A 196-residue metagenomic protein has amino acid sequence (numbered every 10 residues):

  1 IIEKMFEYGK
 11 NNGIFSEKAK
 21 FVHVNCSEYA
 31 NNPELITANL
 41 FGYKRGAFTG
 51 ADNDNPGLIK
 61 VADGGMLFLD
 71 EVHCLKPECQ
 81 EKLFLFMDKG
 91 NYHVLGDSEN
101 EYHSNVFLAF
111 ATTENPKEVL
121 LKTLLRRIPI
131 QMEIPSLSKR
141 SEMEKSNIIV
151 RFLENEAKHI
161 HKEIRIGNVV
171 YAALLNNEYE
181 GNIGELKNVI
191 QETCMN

Functional and structural regions predicted by a protein language model:
I1-V24: Walker A/P-loop
E3-K4, Y29-F41, D52-D88, K117-R127 (+1 more regions): Conserved AAA+/SF3 P-loop NTPase catalytic/coupling segment centered on the Walker-B
E17-K20, D54-G64, K76, K82 (+2 more regions): AAA+/SF3 P-loop NTPase mechanochemical coupling elements
N25-S27, I130-K145: Conserved AAA+ ATPase "SRH/arginine-finger" region at the nucleotide-binding site
F41, S146-H159: NAD(P)-dependent short-chain dehydrogenase/reductase
A47-D52, K89-V94: Short gly/ser/thr-rich secondary-structure transition/capping motifs
H161-Y179: Short conserved motifs of the RecA-like P-loop NTPase core
A172-L175, G184-N196: C-terminal helical "lid" of AAA+/P-loop NTPase domains
